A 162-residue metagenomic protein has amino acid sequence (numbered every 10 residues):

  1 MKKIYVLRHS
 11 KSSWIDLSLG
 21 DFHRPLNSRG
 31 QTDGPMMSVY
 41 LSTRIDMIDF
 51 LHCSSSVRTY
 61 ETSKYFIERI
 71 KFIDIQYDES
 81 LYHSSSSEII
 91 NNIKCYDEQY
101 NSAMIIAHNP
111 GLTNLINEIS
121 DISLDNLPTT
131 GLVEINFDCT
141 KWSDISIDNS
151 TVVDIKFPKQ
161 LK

Functional and structural regions predicted by a protein language model:
K3, L7-S84, L127: Active-site-proximal alpha-helix that buttresses catalytic centers in soluble enzyme cores
I4, E98-A107: Generic beta-sheet signal
R44-D46, Y96-N101: Glycine-rich phosphate-binding loop signature in dinucleotide/nucleotide-binding domains
T62-F66, I89, L115-I116: Hydrophobic packing residues within well-ordered alpha-helices of enzyme cores
Q76, Y82-H83, D144-K162: Functional cleft and adjacent loop/helix regions within the main domain that mediate ligand binding or catalysis
H83-I93: Short alpha-helix plus adjacent loop in nuclease-associated cores
Y96-Q99, N109-T130: Non-DNA-binding regulatory cores of transcription-related proteins, predominantly C-terminal effector-binding
I122-V153: Domain-level recognition of soluble alpha/beta enzyme cores, biased toward histidine phosphatases/phosphomutases
